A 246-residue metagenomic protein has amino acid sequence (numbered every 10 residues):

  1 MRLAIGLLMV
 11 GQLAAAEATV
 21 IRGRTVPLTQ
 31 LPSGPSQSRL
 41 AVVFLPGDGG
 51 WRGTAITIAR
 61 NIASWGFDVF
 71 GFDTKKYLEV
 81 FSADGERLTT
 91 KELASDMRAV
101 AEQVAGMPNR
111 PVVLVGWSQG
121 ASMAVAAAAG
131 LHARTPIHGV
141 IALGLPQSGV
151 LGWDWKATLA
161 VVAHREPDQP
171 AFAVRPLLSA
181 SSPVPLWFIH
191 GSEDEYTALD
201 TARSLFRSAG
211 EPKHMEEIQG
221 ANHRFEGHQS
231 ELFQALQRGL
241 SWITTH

Functional and structural regions predicted by a protein language model:
R39-G47: Short beta-strand element of the alpha/beta-hydrolase
I62-F81: Conserved alpha/beta-hydrolase
G85-G106: Alpha/beta-hydrolase active-site loop
Q103-V162, Q169: Primarily recognizes the serine-hydrolase "nucleophile elbow" in alpha/beta-hydrolase and SGNH/GDSL folds
S181-S182, F188-H190: Short beta-strand/loop motif that positions the catalytic acidic residue of the alpha/beta-hydrolase fold
E195-T201: Conserved alpha/beta-hydrolase "acid-adjacent" motif
A221-E231: Catalytic histidine-centered segment of alpha/beta-hydrolase-like enzymes
Q229-H246: Catalytic active-site module of serine/aspartate enzymes centered on a nucleophile-bearing elbow/loop
